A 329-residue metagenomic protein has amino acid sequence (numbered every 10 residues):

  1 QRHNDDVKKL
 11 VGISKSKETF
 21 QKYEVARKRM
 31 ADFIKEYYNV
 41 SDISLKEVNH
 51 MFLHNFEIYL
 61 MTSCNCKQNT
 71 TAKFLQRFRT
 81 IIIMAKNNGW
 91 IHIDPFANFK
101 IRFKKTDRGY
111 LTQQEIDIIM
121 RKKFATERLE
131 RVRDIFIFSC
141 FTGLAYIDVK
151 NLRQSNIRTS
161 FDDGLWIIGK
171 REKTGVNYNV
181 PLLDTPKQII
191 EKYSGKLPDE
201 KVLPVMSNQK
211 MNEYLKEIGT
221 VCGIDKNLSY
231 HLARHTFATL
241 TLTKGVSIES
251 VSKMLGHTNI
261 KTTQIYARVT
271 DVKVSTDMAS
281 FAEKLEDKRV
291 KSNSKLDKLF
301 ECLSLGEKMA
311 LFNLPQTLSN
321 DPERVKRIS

Functional and structural regions predicted by a protein language model:
Q1-R27: Short, aromatic/basic-rich helix-turn unit that serves as a nucleic-acid recognition element
E18, V25-E36, T62-A97, I147: N-terminal DNA-binding recognition helix of tyrosine site-specific recombinases/integrases
Q68, A72-F74, I91, P95-Y146 (+1 more regions): Basic, Lys/Arg- and aromatic-enriched nucleic-acid-binding interface segment
T106-G109, E115, T142, N151-I189: Conserved tyrosine-mediated DNA breakage-rejoining catalytic core shared by Y-recombinases
Y110, R171-G175, N208, L255 (+1 more regions): Catalytic-site neighborhood detector that most strongly recognizes the C-terminal catalytic loop/helix of tyrosine
I137, F141, I147-D148, E217 (+2 more regions): C-terminal catalytic core of tyrosine-transesterase DNA break-rejoin enzymes
E172-E191, L197-E217: C-terminal catalytic core of Y-nucleophile DNA break-rejoin enzymes
F281-S329: C-terminal secondary-structure termini that scaffold catalytic or DNA-interacting sites
